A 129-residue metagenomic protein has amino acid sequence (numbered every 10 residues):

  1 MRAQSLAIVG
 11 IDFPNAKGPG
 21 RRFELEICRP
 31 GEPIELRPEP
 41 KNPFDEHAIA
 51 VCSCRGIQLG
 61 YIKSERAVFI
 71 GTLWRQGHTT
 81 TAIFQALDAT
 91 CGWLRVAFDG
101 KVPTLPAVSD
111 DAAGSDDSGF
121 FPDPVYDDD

Functional and structural regions predicted by a protein language model:
M1-D129: Conserved active-site motif detector
